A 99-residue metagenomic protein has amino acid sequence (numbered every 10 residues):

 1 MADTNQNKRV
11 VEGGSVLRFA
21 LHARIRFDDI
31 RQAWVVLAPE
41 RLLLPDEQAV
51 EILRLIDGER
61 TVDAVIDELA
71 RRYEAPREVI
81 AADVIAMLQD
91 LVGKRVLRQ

Functional and structural regions predicted by a protein language model:
M1-V50, R54: Acidic, low-complexity/disordered tracts enriched in E/D and polar residues
A2, R41-Q99: Long, charge-rich, low-complexity alpha-helical segments
